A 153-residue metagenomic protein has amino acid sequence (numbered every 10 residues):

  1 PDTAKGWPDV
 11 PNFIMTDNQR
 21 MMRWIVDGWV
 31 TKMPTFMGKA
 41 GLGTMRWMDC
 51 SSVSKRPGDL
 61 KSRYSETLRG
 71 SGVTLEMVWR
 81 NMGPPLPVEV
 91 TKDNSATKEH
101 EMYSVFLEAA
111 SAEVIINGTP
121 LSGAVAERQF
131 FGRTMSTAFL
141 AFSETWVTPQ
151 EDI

Functional and structural regions predicted by a protein language model:
P1-I153: Targeting-peptide/extracellular-domain and disordered-appendage signature
